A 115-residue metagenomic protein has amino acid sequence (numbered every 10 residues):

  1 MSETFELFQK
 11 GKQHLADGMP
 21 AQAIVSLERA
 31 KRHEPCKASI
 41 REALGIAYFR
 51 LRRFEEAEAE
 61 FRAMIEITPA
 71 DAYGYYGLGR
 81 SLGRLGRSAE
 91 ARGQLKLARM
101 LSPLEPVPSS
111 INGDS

Functional and structural regions predicted by a protein language model:
A16-D17, R50, R84, L101: Register position in tetratricopeptide repeats
E28-R32, R62-E66, R99-M100: Conserved structural position within tetratricopeptide repeats
I40, G74, V107-P108: TPR alpha-solenoid repeat register
